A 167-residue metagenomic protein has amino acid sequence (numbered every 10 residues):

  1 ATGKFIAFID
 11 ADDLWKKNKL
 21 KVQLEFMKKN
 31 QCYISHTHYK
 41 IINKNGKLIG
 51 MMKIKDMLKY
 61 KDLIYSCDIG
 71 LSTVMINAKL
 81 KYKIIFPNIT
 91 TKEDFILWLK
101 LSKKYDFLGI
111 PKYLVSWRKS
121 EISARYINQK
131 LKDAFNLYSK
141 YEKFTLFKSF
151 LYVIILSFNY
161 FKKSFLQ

Functional and structural regions predicted by a protein language model:
T2, K16-K17, N77: GHKL-family ATP-binding catalytic core of two-component histidine kinases
G3, C32-Y39, I110, W117: Short glycine/serine/threonine-enriched helix-capping/active-site loop that flanks the nucleotide-sugar donor pocket
I6: Short aromatic/hydrophobic "clamp" motif used to bind/position activated sugar donors
D10-L14, H38: The conserved acidic donor/metal-binding loop of glycosyltransferases
N18-I49: Conserved donor NDP-sugar-binding/catalytic core segment of glycosyltransferases
I42-L58, D68: Conserved catalytic core of nucleotide-sugar-dependent glycosyltransferases
M57-K130: Conserved nucleotide-sugar donor-binding catalytic segment
F107, Y113, E121-Q167: Non-catalytic, C-terminal membrane-associated alpha-helical segments of glycosyltransferases
